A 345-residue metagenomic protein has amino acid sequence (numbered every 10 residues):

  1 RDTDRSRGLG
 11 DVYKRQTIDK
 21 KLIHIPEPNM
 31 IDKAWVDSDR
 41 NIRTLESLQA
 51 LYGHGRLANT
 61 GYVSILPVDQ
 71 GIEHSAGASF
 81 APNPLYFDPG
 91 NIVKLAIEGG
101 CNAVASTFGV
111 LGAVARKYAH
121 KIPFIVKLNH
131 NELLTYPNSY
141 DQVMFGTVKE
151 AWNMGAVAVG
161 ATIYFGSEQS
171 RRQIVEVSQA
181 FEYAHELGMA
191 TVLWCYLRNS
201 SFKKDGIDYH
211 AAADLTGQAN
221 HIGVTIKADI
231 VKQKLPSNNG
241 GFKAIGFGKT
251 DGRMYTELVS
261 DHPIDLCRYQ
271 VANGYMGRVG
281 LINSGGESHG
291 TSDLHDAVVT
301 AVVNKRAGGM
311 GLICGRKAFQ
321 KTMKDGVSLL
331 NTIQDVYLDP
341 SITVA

Functional and structural regions predicted by a protein language model:
D2-Y13: Single conserved hydrophobic/aromatic residue that forms the stacking wall/gate of nucleotide- or nucleobase-binding
D11-R15, L45-E46, L51-H54, P89: Active-site loops and adjacent core secondary-structure elements that bind or stabilize anionic groups
K14-R40, S79-A96: Basic, amphipathic N-terminal segments that precede the first structured/catalytic domain
L57-H74: N-terminal glycine-rich anion-binding loops that anchor highly charged ligand groups
G71-H74, A78-A103, G109-L281, H295-M310: Alpha/beta enzyme core
N238, G286-T291, F319-Q320: Short Gly/Pro-enriched loop/turn and capping motifs at secondary-structure junctions
L312-F319: Short acidic/histidine-rich active-site segments
F319-V344: C-terminal helical cap(s) of enzyme catalytic domains, especially alpha/beta-barrels
